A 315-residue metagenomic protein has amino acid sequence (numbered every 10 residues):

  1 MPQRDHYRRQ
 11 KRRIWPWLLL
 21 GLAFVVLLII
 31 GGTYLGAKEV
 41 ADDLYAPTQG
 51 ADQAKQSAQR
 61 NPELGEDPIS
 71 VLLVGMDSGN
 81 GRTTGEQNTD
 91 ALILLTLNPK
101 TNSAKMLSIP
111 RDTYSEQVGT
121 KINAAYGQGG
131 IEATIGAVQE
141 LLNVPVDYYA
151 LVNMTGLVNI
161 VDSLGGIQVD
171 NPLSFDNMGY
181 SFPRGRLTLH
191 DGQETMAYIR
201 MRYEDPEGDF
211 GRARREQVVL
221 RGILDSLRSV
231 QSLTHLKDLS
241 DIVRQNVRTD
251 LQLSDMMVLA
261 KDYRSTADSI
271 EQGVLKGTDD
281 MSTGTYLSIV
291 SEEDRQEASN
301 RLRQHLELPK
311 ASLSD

Functional and structural regions predicted by a protein language model:
P2-D315: Non-catalytic, solvent-exposed segments at the cell envelope interface
